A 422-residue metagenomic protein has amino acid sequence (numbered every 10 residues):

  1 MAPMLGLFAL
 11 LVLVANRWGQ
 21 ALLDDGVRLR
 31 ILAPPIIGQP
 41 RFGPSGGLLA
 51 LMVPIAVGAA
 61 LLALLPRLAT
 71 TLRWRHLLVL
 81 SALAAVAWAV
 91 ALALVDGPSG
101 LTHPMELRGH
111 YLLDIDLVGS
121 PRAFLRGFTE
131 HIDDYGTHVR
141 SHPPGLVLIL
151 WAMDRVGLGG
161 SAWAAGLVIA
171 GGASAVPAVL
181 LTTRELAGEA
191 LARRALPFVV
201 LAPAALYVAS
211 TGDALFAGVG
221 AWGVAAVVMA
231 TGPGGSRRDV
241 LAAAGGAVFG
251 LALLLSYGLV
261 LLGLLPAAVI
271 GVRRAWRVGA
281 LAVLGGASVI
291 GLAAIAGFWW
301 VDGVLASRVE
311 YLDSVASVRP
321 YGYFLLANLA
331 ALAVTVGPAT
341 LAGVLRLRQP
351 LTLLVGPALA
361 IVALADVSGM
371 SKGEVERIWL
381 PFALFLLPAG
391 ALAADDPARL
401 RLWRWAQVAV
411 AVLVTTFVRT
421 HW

Functional and structural regions predicted by a protein language model:
M1-L10, I37-E106: Start-transfer (signal-anchor) and selected internal transmembrane alpha helices of multi-pass inner/ER membrane
F8-L23, V27-R28, L251-L254, G263 (+1 more regions): Membrane-lumen/periplasm interface segments of specific transmembrane helices in polyprenyl phosphate-linked
A59-A63, A331-V355, L359-D366, P388-A389: Hydrophobic, aromatic-rich transmembrane alpha-helices and their immediate juxtamembrane boundary segments
A59-P66, W163-L186: Transmembrane-helix motifs of polytopic, lipid-linked glycan transferases
A178, F216-G235, G245, F385-A389: Specific aromatic-rich, kink-prone transmembrane helix
V200-Y207, D239-G271, G286-S288: Membrane-interface alpha helices of multi-pass inner-membrane proteins
G234-R238, A275-A280, V344-L359, S371 (+1 more regions): Membrane-interface helix-loop-helix junctions at transmembrane boundaries of multi-pass membrane enzymes, predominantly
G285-S288, D396-H421: Signature aromatic-anchored transmembrane alpha helix within multi-pass, membrane-resident enzymes that catalyze glycan
